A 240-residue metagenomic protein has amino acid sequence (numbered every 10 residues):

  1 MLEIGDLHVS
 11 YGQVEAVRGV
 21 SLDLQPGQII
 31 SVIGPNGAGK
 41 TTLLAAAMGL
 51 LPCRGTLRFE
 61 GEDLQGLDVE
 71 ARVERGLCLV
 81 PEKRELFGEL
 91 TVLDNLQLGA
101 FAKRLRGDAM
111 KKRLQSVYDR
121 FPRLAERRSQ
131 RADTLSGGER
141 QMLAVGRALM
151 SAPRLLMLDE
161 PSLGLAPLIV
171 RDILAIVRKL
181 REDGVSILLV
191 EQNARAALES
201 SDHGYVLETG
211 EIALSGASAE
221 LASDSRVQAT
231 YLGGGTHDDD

Functional and structural regions predicted by a protein language model:
M1-D240: Glycine-rich phosphate-binding loops of nucleotide-dependent enzymes
